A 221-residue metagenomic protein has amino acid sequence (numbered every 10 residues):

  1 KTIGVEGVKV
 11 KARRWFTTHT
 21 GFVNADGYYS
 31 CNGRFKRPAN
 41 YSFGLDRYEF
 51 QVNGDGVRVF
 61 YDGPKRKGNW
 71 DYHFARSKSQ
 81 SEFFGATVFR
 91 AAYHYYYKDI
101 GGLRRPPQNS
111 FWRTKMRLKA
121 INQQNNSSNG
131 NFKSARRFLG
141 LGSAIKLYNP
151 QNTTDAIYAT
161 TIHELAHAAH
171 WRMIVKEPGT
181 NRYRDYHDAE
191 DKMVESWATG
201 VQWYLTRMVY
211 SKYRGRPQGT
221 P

Functional and structural regions predicted by a protein language model:
G4, S30-N40: Short Pro-Gly-centered beta-turn/loop motif in secreted/extracellular proteins
K9-Y28: Short, acidic Ser/Thr/Gly-rich low-complexity loop/linker segments typical of extracellular and cell-surface proteins
F16, S42-G63: A short, solvent-exposed loop/turn motif at the edges and junctions of modular extracellular/periplasmic domains
N32-R34, D46-E49, W70-R117, S134: Zn2+-dependent metallopeptidase catalytic core
I145-T161: Short pre-active-site segment immediately N-terminal to the catalytic Zn-binding motif
A159-K176, E195-T199, W203: Active-site recognition of the HExxH zinc-binding catalytic motif
P178-P221: Replace "(M1/M4/M9/M12/WLM)" with "(e.g., M1/M4/M8/M9/M12/M26/WLM)" and add "not limited to" to clarify scope
